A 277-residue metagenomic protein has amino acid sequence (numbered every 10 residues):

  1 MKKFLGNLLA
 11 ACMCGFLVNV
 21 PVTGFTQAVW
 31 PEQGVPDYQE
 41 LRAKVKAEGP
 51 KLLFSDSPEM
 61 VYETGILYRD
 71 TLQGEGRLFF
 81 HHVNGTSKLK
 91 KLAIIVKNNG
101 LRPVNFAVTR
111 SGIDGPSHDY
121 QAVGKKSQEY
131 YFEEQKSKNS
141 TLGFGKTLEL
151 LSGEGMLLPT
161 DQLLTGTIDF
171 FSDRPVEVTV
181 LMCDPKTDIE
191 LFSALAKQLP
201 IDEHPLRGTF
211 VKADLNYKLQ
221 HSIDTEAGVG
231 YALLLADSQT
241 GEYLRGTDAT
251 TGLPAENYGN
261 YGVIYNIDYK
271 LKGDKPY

Functional and structural regions predicted by a protein language model:
A10-N19: Bacterial N-terminal signal peptides
V22-V29, H221-Y277: Intrinsically disordered, low-complexity segments enriched in Gly and acidic/Ser/Thr residues that form flexible
A28-R69, H204-L244: A eukaryote-biased signal for short, well-structured alpha-helical docking elements
H82-K88, I95-F106, R110, F170-S172 (+1 more regions): Asparagine-centered strand-capping/turn motif at beta-strand->loop junctions
G85-A93, Q162-G166, Y261-I267: Short, solvent-exposed loop/turn segments enriched in Ser/Thr/Gly
G112-E129, I189-L191: Short aromatic-acidic-glycine turn motif
V123-P159: Intrinsically disordered, low-complexity Pro/Gly/Ser/Thr-rich segments with frequent PxxP/GP/PP motifs and embedded
L157-A194: Terminal connector regions
